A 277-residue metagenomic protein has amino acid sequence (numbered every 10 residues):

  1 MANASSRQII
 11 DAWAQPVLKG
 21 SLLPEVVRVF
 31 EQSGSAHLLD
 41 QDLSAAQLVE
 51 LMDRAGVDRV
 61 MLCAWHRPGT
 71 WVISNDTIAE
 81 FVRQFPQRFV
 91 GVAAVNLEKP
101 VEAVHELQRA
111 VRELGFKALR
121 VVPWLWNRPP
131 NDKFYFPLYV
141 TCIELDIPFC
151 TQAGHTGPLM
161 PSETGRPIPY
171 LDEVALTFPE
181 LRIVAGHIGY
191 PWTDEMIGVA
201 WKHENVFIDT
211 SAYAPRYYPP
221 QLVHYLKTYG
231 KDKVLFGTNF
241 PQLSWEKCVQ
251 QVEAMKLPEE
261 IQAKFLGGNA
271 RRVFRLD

Functional and structural regions predicted by a protein language model:
M1-R59, R109, G230-L235, Q242-D277: Mid-to-C-terminal alpha-helical segments outside catalytic/metal-binding sites
D11, M61-A64, V184-G186, D209-S211 (+2 more regions): Short beta-strand segments
Q15, H66, N96, G154 (+3 more regions): Catalytic metal-binding/acid-base residues of hydrolase active sites
G20-E25, S74-N75, P161-E163, M196-I197 (+3 more regions): Short aromatic-enriched loop/helix-cap "lid" or pocket-rim segments at secondary-structure transitions that line
L43-L48, I73-A79, A103-H105, I168-L171 (+2 more regions): Alpha-helical scaffolding within the catalytic cores of extracellular/periplasmic polymer-degrading hydrolases
D58-R59, H66-G165, R216: Active-site gating/metal-coordination segments in enzymes
L114-A118, N127-L235: Catalytic pocket-lining loop regions of alpha/beta-barrel enzymes, especially the amidohydrolase/enolase/GH5 lineages
